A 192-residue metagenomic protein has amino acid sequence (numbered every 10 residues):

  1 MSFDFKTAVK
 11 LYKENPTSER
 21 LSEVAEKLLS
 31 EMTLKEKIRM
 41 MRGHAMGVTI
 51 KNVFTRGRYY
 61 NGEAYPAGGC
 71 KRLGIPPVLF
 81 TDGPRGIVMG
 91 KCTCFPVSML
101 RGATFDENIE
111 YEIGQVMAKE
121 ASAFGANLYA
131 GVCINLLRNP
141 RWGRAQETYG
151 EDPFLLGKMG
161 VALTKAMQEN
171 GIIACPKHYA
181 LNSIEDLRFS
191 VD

Functional and structural regions predicted by a protein language model:
M1-D192: Glycoside hydrolase catalytic-domain context in secreted enzymes
